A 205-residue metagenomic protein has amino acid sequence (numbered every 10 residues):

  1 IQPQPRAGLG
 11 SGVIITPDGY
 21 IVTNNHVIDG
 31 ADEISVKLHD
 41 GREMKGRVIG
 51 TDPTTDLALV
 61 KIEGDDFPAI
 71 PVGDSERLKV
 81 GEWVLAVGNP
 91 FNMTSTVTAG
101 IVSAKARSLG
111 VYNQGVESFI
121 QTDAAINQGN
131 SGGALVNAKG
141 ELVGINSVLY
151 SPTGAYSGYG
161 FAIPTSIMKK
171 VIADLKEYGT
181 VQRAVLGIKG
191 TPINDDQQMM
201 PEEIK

Functional and structural regions predicted by a protein language model:
I1-I204: Serine-dependent protease modules
